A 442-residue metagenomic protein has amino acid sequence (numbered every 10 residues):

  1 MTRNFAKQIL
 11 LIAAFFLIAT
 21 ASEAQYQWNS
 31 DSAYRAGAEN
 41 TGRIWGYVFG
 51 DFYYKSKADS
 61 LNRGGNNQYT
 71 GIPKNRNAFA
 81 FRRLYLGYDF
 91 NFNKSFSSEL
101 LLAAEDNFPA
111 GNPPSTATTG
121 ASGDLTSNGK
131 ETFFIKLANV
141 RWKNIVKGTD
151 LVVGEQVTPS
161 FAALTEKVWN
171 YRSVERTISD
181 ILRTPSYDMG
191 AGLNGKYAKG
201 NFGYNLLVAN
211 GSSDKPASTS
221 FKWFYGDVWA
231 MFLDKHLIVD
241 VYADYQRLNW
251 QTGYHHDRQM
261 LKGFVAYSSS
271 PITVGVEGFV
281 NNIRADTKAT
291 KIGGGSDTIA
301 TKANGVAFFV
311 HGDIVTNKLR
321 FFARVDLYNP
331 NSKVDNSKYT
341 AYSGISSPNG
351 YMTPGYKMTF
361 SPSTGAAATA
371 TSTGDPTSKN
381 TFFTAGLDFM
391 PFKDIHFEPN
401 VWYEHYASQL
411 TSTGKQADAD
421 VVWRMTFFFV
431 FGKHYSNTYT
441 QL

Functional and structural regions predicted by a protein language model:
M1-L10: Bacterial N-terminal signal peptides that target proteins for export
K7, A80, T184, S378-K379: Short hydrophobic/aromatic segments of transmembrane alpha-helices and their interfaces
I9-A19: Bacterial N-terminal signal peptides
T20-A24: Sec/Tat signal peptide C-region and signal peptidase I cleavage site
Q27-N29, G37, K55-S60, Y69-P73 (+4 more regions): Outer-membrane beta-barrel pore domains
D31-K57, P73-S213, S220-V239, H311-N331: Outer membrane beta-barrel
S218-F221, H255-H256: Short glycine/proline-enriched turns and hinge-like loops at secondary-structure junctions
